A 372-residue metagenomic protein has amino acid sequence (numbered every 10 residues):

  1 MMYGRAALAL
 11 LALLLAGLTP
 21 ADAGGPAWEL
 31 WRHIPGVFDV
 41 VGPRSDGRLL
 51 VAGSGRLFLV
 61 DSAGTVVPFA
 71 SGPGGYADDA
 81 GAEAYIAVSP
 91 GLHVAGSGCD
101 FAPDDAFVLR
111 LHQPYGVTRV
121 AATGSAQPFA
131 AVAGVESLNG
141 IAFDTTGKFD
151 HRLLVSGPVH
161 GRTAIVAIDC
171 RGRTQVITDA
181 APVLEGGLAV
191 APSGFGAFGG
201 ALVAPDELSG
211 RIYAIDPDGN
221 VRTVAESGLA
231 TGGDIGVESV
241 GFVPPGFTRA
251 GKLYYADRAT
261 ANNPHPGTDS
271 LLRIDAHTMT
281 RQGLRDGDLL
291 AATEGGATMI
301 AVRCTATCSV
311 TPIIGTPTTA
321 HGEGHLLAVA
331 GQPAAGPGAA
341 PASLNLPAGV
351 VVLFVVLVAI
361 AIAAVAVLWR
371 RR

Functional and structural regions predicted by a protein language model:
M1-A7: Bacterial N-terminal signal peptides that target proteins for export
Y3, N345, A361-A363: Residues marking helix boundaries in flexible regions
A9-G17: Bacterial N-terminal signal peptides
A23-S343: Sequence/structural signature of beta-propeller domains
P341-V356: Juxtamembrane/start-of-transmembrane alpha-helix segments at the extracytoplasmic/lumenal side of membrane anchors
L357-R372: C-terminal membrane-anchoring or membrane-association module
